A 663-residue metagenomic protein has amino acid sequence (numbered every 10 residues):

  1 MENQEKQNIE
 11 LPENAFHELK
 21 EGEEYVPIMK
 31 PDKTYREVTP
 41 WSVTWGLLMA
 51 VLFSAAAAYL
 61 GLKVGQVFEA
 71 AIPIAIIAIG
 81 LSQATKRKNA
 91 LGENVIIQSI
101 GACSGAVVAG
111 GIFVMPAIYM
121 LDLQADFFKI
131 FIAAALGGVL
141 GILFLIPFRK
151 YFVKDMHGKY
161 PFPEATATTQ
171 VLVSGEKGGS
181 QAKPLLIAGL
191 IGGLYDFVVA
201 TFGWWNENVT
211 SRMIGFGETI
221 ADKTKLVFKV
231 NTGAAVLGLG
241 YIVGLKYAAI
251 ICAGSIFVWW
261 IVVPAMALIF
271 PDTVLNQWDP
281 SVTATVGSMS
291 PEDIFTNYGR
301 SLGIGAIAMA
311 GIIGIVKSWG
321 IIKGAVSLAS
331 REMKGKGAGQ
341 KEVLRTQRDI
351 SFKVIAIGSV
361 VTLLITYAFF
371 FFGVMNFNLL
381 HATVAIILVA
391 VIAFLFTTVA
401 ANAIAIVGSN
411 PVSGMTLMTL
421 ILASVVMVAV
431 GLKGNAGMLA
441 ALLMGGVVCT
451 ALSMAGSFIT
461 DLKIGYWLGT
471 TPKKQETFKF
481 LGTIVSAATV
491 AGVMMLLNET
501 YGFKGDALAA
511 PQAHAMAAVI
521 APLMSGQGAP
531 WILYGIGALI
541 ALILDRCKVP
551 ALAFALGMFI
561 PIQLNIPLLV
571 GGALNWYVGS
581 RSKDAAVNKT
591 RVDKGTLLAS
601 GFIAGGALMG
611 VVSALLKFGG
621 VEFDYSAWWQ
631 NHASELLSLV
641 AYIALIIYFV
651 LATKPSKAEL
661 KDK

Functional and structural regions predicted by a protein language model:
E2-K663: Alpha-helical multipass membrane-protein architecture
